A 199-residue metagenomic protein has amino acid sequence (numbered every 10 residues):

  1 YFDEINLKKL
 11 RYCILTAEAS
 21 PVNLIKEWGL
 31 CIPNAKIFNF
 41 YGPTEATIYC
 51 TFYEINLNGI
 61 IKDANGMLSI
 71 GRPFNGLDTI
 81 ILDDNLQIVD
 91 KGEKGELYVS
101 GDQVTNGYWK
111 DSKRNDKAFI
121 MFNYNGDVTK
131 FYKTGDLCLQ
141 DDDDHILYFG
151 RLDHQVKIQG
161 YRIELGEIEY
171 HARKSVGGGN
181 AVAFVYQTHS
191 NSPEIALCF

Functional and structural regions predicted by a protein language model:
Y1-S69, D78: Gly/Ser/Thr-rich phosphate-binding loop
P33-N39, E54-F199: AMP-dependent adenylate-forming
